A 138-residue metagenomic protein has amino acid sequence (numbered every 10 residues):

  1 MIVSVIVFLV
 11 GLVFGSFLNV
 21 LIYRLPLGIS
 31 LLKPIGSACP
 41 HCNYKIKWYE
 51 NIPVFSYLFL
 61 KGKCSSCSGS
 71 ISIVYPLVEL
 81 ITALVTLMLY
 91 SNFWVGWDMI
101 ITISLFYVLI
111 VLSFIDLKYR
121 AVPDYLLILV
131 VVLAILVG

Functional and structural regions predicted by a protein language model:
M1-G138: A membrane-topology feature that recognizes alpha-helical transmembrane segments and their immediate juxtamembrane
